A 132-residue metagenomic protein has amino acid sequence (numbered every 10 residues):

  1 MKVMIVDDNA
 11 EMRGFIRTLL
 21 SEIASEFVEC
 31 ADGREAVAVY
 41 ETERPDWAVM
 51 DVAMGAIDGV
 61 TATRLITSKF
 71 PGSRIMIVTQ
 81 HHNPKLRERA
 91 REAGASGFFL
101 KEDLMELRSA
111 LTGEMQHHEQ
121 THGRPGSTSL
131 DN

Functional and structural regions predicted by a protein language model:
V6-D7, C30, A48: Conserved sequence signature across two-component system core domains
A10-V28: Two-component/phosphorelay signaling modules centered on CheY-like receiver
E29-A38, G59: Helix N-cap/capping motif at the beta->alpha junctions
A38, V60-P71: Short amphipathic alpha-helix used as the core "switch/output" element in two-component signaling
E43-V49: Active-site beta3 strand of CheY-like receiver
G55-A56: The feature encodes the CheY-like receiver
T61, H81-F99, M105-S109: Alpha4 helix (beta4-alpha4-beta5 surface) of REC/receiver domains from two-component response regulators
